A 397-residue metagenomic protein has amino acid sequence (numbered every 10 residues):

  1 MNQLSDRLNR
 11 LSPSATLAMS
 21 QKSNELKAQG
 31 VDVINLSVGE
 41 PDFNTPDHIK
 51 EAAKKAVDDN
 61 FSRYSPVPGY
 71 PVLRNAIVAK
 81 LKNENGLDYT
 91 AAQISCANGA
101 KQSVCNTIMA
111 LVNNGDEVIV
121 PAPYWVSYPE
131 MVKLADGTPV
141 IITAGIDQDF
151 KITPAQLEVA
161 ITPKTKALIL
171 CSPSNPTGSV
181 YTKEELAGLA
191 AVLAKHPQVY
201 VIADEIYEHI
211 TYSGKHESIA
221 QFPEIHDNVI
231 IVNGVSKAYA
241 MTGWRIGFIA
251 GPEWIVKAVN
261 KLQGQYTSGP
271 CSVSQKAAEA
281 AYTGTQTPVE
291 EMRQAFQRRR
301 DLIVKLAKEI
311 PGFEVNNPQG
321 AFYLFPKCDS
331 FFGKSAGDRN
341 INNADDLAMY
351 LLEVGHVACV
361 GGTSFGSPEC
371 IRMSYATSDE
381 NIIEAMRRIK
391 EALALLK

Functional and structural regions predicted by a protein language model:
N2-L4, L8, S12-S14, M19 (+5 more regions): PLP-dependent class I/II
S37-E40, K55-L73: A glycine-/small-polar-enriched, mobile loop at the entrance of the PLP active site in fold-type I
